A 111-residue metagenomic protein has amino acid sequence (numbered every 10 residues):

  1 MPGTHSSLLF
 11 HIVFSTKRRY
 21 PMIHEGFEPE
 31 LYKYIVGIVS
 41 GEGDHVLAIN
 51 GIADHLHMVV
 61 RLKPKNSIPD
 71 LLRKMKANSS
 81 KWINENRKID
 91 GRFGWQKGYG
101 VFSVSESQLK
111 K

Functional and structural regions predicted by a protein language model:
M1-K111: Basic nucleic-acid-binding interfaces
